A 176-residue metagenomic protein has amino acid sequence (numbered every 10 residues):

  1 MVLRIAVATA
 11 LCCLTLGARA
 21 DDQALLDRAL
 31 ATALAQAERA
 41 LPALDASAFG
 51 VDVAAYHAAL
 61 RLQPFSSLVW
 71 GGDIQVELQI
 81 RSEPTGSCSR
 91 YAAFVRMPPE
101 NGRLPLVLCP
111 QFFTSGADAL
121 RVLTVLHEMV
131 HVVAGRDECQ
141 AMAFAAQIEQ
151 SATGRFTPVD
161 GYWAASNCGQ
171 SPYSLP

Functional and structural regions predicted by a protein language model:
M1-V7: Bacterial N-terminal signal peptides that target proteins for export
A10-A18: Hydrophobic h-region of N-terminal signal peptides that target proteins for export in Gram-negative bacteria
G17-T85: A metal-dependent hydrolase signature that marks the N-terminal structural subdomain at the beginning of catalytic folds
A24, G50, S115-L120, G135-C139: Soluble non-cytosolic domains of exported or imported proteins
R81-A119, F144: Active-site scaffold of zinc-dependent metalloenzymes
F112, V122-L126, G154: Substrate-binding clefts and substrate-entry loops adjacent to catalytic sites of polymer-processing enzymes acting on
L123-G135, M142: Active-site recognition of the HExxH zinc-binding catalytic motif
R136-P176: Post-HExxH zinc-binding segment in Zn-dependent metallohydrolases
